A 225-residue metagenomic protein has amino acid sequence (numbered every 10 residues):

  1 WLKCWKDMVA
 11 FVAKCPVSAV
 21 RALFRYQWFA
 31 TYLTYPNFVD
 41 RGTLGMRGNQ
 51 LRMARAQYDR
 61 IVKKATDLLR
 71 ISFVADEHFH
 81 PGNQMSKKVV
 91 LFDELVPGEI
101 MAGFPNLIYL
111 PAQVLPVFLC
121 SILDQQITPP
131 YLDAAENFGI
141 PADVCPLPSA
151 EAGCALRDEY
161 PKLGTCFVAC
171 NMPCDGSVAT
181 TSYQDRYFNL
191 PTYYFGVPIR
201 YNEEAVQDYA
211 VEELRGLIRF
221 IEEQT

Functional and structural regions predicted by a protein language model:
W1-T225: An N-terminal assembly and electron-transfer interface module characteristic of large anaerobic redox and radical
